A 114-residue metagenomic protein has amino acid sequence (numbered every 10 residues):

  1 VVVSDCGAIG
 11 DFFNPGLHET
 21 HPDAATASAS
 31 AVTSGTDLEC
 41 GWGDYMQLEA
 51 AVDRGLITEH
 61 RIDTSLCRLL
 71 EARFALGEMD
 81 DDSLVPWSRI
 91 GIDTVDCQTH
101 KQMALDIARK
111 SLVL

Functional and structural regions predicted by a protein language model:
V1-S4, L38-C40: Hydrophobic faces of well-ordered beta-strands that scaffold small-molecule active sites in alpha/beta enzyme cores
G10, N14-L114: Preference for extracellular/luminal or secreted protein segments
